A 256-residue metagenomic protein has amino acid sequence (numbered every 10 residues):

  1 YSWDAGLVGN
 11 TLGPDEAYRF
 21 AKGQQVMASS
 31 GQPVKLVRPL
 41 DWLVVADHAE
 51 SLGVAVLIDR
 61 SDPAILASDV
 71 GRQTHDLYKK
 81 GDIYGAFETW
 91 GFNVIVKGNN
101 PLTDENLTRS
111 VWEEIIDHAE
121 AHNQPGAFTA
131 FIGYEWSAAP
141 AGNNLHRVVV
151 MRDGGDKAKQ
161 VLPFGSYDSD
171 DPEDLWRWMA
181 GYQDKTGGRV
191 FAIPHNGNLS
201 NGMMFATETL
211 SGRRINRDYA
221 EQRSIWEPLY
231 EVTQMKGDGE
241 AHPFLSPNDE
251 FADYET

Functional and structural regions predicted by a protein language model:
Y1-T256: Extended, charged catalytic domains and RNA/DNA-binding interfaces, predominantly in divalent-metal-using enzymes
